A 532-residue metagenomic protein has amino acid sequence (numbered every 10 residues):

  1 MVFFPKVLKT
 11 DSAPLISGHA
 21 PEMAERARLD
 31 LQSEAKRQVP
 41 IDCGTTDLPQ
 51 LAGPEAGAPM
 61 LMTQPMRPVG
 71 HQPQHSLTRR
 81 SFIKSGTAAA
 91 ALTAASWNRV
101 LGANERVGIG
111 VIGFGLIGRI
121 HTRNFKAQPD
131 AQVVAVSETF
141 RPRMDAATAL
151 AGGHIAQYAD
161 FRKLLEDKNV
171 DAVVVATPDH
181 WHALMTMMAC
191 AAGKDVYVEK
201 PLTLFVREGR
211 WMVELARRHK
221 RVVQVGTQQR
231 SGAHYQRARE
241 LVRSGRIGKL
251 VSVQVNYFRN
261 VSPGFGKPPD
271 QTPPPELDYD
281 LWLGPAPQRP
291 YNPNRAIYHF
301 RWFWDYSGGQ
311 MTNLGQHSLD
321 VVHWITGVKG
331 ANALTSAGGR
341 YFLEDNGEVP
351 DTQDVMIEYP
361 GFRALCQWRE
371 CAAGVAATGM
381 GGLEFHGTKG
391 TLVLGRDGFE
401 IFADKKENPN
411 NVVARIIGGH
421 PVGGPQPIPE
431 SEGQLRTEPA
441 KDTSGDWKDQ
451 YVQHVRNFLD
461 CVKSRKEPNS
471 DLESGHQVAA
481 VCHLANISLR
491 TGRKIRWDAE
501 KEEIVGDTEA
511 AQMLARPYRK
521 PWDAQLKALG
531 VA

Functional and structural regions predicted by a protein language model:
G18-A20, L29, S33, D42-L48 (+2 more regions): Short, low-complexity intrinsically disordered segments enriched in A/P/G/S/L with frequent Arg, especially at protein
R26, S33, R37, L51 (+1 more regions): Cationic, low-complexity basic patches in intrinsically disordered or flexible, solvent-exposed regions
P65-A89: N-terminal secretory signal peptides and thylakoid transit peptides that target proteins across membranes
S85-A151, Q229-G232, V322: N-terminal Rossmann-like dinucleotide-binding module
I155-D160: Conserved SAM-binding strand-loop segment of SAM-dependent methyltransferases
V173-V174: N-terminal Rossmann-like NAD(P) cofactor-binding module of classical short-chain dehydrogenase/reductase
P178-D179, A183-S231, G245: Beta-strand-loop-alpha-helix segment that lines the small-molecule cofactor/substrate pocket of alpha/beta enzymes
Q236-R237, K249, Q254-E473, A479-A532: Contiguous beta-strand/loop segments that form the cofactor/metal-binding neighborhood of enzyme cores
